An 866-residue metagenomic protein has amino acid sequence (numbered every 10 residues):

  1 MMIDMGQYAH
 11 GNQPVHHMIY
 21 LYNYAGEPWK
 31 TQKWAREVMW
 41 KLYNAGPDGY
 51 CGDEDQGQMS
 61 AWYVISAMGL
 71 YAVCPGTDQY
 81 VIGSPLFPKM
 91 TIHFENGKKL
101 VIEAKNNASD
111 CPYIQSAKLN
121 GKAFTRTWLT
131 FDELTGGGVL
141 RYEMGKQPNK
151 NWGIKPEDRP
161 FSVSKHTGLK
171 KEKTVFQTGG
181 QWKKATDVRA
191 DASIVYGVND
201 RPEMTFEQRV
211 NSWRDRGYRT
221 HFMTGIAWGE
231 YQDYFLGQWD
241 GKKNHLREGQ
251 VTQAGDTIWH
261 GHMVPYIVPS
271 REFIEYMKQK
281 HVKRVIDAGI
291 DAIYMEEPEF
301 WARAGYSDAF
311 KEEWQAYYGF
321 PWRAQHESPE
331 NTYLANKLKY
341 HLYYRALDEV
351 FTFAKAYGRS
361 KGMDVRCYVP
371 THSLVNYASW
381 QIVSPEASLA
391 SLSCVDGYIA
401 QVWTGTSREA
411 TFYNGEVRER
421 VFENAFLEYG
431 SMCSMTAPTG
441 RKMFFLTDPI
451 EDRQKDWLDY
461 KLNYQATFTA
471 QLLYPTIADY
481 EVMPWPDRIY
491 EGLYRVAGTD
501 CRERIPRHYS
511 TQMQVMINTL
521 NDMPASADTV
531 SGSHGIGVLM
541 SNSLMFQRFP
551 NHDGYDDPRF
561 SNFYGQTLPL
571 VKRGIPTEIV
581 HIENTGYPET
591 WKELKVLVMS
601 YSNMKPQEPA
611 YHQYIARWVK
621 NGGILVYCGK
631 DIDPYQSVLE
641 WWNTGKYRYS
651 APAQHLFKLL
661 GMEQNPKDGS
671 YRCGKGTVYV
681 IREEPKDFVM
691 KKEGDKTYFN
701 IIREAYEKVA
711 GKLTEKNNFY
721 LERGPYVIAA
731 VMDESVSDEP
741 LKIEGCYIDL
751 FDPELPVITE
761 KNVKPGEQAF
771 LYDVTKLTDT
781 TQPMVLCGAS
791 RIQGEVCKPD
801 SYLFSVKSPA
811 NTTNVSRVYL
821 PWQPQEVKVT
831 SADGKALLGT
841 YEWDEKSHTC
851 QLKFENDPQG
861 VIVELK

Functional and structural regions predicted by a protein language model:
M1-L86, M90-K99, D132, V139 (+3 more regions): Active-site core of glycosidic bond-cleaving carbohydrate-active enzymes
L100-A108, D733-G745, K807-P824: Surface-exposed beta-strand/loop patches in extracellular or lumenal glycoproteins
D132-H166, I758-I792, W843-K866: C-terminal beta-strand-rich structural cap/linker in extracellular carbohydrate-active enzymes
E172-G179, H221-G225, Y294-P298, Y333-I382 (+4 more regions): Aromatic-lined carbohydrate-recognition surfaces of secreted/lumenal glycan-active proteins
E172-S212, K283-A292, S393-Y398, T467-D479 (+2 more regions): Catalytic domains of carbohydrate-active enzymes, especially glycoside hydrolases
F222-A288, W322-Y340, D348: Active-site-adjacent "subsite" loops/lids of carbohydrate-active enzymes
C367-G565, P666-G669, Y679-E684, F688-K692 (+1 more regions): Hydrophobic targeting/anchoring helices
Y601, K605-P799, S816-R817: A conserved amphipathic helix/loop scaffold that creates a polar/acidic microenvironment used either to coordinate
